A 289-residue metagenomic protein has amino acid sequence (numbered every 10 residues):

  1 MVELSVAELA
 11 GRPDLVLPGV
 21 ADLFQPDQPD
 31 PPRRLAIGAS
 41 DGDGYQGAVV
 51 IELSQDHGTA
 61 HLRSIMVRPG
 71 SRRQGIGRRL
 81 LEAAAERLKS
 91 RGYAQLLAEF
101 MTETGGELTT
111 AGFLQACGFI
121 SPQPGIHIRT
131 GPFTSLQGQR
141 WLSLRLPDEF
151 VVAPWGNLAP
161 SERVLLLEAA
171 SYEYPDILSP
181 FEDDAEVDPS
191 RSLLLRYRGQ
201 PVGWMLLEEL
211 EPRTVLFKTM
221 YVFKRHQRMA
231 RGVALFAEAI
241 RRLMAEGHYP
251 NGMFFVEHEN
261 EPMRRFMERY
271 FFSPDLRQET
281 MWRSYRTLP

Functional and structural regions predicted by a protein language model:
M1-D56, H61-L62, P262-T280: Hydrophobic, helix-prone linear segments
M1-P31, S40, Q139-I177: Short amphipathic alpha-helix that is part of the acyltransferase structural core
F24-A36, S40-D41, Q46-T59, I65 (+1 more regions): A conserved beta-strand-loop-helix scaffold within acyl/acetyltransferase catalytic domains
V67, R73-S90, V222, R228-L243 (+2 more regions): Conserved acetyl-CoA-binding loop-helix of GNAT-fold acetyltransferases
A94, I120, Y249-P250: Short acidic/polar active-site loop segments enriched in Thr and Asp
L97-T110, M253-R264, M281-Y285: Conserved beta-strand-loop-alpha-helix junction that forms the acyl-donor binding cleft
G112-P124, M267-Q278: Conserved acetyl-CoA-binding loop of GNAT-fold acetyltransferases
I126-L158, Y270-P289: C-terminal "cap" of GNAT-fold acetyltransferases
